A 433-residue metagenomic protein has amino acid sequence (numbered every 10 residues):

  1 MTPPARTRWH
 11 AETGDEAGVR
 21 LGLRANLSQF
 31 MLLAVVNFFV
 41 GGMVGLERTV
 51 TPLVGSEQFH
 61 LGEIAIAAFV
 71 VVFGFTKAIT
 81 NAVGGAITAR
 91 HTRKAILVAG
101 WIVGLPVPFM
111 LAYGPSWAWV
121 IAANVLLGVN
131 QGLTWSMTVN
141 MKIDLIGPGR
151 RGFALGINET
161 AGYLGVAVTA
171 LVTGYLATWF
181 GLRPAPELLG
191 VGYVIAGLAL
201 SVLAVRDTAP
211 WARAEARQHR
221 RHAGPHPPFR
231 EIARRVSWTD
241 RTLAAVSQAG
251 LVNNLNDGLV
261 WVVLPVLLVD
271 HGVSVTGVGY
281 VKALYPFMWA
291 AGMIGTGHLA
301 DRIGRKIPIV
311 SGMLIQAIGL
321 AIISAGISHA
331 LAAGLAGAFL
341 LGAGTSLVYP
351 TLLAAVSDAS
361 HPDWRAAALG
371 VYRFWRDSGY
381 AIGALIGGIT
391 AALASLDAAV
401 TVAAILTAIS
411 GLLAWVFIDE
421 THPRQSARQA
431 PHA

Functional and structural regions predicted by a protein language model:
T2-L27, D207-V246, P431-A433: Juxtamembrane intracellular "pre-TM" segments in multi-pass secondary transporters
R24-G74, T242-A245, A249, N253-H271: Helix-loop boundary and gating motifs at the non-cytosolic
G74-A82, A167, P286-I294, Y380-A381: Residue-level signature of mid-helix packing/kink "hotspots" within the transmembrane helices of 12-pass Major
T80-T92, A177, G292-G304, A391: Helix-to-loop junctions at the C-terminal end of transmembrane segments in multipass secondary transporters
I102-P115, I315-S328: C-terminal ends and interior cores of transmembrane alpha-helices in multi-pass membrane transporters/permeases
V125-Y163: Cytoplasmic helix-loop-helix junction between adjacent transmembrane helices in 12-TM secondary transporters
P186-V202, V400-V416: Symmetry-related core transmembrane helices of the 12-TM Major Facilitator Superfamily/SLC fold
